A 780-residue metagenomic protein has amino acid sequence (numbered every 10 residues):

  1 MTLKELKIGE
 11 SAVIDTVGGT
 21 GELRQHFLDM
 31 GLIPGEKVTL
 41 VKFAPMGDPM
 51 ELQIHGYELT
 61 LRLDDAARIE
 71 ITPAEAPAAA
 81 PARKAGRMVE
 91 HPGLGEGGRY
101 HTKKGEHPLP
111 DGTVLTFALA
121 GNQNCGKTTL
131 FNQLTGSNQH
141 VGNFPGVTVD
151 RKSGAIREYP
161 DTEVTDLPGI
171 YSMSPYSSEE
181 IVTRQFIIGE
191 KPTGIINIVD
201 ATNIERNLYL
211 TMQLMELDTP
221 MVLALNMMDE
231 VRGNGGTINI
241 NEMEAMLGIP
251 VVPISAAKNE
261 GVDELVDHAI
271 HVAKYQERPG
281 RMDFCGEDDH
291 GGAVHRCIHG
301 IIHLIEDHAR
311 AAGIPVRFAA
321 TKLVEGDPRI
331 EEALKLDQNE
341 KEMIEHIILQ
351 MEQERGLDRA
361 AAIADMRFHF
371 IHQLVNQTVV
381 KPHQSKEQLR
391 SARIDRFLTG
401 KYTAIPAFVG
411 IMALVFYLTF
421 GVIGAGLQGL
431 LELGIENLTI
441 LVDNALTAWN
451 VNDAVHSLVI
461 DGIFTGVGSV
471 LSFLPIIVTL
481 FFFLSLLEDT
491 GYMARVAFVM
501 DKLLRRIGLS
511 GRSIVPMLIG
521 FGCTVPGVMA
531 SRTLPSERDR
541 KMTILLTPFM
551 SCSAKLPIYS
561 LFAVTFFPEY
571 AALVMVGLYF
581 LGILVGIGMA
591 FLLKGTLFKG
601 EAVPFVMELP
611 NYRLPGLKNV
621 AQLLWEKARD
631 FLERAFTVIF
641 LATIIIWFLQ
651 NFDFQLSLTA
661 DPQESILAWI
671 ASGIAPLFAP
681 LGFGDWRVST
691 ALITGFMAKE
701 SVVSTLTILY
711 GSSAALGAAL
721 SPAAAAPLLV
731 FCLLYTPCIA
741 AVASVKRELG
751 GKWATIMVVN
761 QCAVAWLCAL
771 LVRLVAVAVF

Functional and structural regions predicted by a protein language model:
E90-S172, E190: Conserved G1/Walker A P-loop phosphate-binding module
Y159, R184-V251, I558: Conserved C-terminal guanine-recognition region of P-loop GTPase G domains, centered on the G4
V222, R232-Q384: Alpha-helical transmembrane helix bundles of large polytopic membrane transport and channel proteins
E354, A361-D365, K381, V422-I463 (+4 more regions): Extended, low-charge hydrophobic alpha-helical regions
L398-F498: Core alpha-helical transmembrane segments of integral membrane proteins
A407-L418, L480-S485, A563-T565, L578-L592 (+3 more regions): Hydrophobic core segments of alpha-helical transmembrane domains in multi-pass membrane transport and ion-translocation
L433, N437-L441, A494-T524, K599-L623 (+1 more regions): Juxtamembrane inter-helical linkers in multi-pass membrane proteins
F549, S553-V576, A740-G750, A769-F780: Transmembrane helix-loop junctions at the membrane interface of multipass transporters and ion channels
